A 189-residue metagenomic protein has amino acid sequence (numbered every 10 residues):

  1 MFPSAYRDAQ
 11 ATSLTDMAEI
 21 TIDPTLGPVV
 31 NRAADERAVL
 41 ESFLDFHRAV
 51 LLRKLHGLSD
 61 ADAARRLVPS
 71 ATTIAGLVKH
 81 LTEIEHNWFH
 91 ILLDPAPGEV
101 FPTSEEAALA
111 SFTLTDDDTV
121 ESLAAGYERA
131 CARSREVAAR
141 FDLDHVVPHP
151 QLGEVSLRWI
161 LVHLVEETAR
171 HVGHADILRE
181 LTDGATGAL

Functional and structural regions predicted by a protein language model:
F2-V29, R37-L109, H149-L189: Short, contiguous alpha-helical
A33: Short, aromatic/basic-rich helix-turn unit that serves as a nucleic-acid recognition element
L109-P148, R158-L164: Acidic/histidine-rich alpha-helical segments that form the ligand environment of transition-metal centers
